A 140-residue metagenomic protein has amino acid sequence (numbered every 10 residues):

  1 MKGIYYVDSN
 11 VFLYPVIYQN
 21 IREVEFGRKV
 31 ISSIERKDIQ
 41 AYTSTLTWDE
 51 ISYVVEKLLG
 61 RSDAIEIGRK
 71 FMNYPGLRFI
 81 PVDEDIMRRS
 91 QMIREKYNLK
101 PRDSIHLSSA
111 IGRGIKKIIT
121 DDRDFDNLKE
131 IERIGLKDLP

Functional and structural regions predicted by a protein language model:
M1-I4, S33, L107-P140: Acidic, PIN/NYN-like endoribonuclease modules and their adjacent C-terminal/linker elements
M1-T43, E56-I65, L139-P140: Short, well-structured N-terminal submotif of metal-dependent ribonuclease cores
V11-F12, T47, I86, H106 (+1 more regions): Alpha-helix capping/helix-boundary segments
R36, Y74, L128: Acidic-histidine catalytic/liganding microenvironments
Q40, G76-R78, E132: Conserved beta-strand segments of alpha/beta enzyme cores
L77-I119: Active-site neighborhoods of divalent-metal-dependent phosphate/nucleic-acid chemistry enzymes
